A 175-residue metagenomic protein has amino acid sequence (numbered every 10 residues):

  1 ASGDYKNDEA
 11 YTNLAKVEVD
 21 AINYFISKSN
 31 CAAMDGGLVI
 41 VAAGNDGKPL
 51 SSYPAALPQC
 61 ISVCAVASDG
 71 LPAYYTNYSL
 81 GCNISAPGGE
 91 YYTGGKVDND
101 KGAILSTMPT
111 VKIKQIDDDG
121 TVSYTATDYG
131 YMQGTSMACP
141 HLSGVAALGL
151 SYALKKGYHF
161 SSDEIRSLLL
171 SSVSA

Functional and structural regions predicted by a protein language model:
A1, D35, A56-Q59, D69-L71 (+4 more regions): Subtilisin-like serine protease catalytic core
A1-G3, A42-D46, V63-S68, Y78-S79 (+4 more regions): Active-site-proximal beta-strand/loop segments in catalytic clefts of secreted hydrolases
A1-Q59, D69-P72, D117-H141: Substrate-binding/access-modulating region of protease and related hydrolase catalytic domains
N7-Y11, A15, Y75-N77, P87-G88 (+1 more regions): Structured lumen-facing ectodomains of secretory-pathway proteins
N23-C31, Q59, S68, A147-K155 (+1 more regions): Sec-exported extracytoplasmic/periplasmic mature domains
K96-A175: Hydrolase catalytic cores
